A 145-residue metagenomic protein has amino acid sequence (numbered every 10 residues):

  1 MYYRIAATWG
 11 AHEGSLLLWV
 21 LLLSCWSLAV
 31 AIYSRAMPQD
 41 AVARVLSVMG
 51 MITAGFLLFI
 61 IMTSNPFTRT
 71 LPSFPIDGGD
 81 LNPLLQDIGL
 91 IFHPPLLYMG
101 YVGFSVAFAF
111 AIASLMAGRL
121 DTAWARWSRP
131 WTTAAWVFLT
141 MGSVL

Functional and structural regions predicted by a protein language model:
M1-L145: Polytopic transmembrane helical bundles with strong interfacial aromatic enrichment
